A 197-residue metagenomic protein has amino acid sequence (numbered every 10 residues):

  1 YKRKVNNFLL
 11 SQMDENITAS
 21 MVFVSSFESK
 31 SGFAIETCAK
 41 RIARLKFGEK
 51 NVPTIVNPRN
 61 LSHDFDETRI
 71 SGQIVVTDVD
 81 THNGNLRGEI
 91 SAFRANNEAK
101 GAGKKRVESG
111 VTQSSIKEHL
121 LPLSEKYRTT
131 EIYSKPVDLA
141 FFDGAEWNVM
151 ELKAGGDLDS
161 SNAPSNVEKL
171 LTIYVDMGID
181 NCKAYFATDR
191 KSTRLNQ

Functional and structural regions predicted by a protein language model:
Y1-F27: Interfaces and regulatory segments of ATP-dependent nucleotide/adenylate/phosphodiester-chemistry enzymes
I17-H63: Nuclease catalytic cores
V22-S26, L121-R128, K153-S161: Surface-exposed cleft-lining segments at the edges of enzyme active sites
A43, V137-G156: Conserved catalytic cores of phosphodiester-cleaving nucleases, focusing on short active-site segments
I55-G144: Active-site metal-binding core of divalent-cation-utilizing nuclease and nuclease-like domains
E146-V149, D180-T188: Hydrophobic beta-strand segments of well-ordered beta-sheets in folded domains
A154-G178: Mg2+/Mn2+-dependent nuclease catalytic core
K191-N196: Conserved small/polar residues in nucleotide/adenosyl-binding loops
